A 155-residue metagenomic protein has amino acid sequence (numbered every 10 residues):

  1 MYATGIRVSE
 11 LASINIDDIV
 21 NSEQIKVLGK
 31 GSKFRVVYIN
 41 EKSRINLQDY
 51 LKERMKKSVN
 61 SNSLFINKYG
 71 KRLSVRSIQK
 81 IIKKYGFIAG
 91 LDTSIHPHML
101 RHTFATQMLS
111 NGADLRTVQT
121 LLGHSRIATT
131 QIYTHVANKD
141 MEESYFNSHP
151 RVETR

Functional and structural regions predicted by a protein language model:
A3, R76, K84, R101-S125: C-terminal catalytic core of tyrosine-transesterase DNA break-rejoin enzymes
T4, V8-S9, S13-D49: Conserved tyrosine-mediated DNA breakage-rejoining catalytic core shared by Y-recombinases
L11, I39, L47, I82 (+3 more regions): Hydrophobic packing within well-folded, soluble alpha/beta domains
I19-N21, S74, D92-S94, A113-T134 (+2 more regions): Short, polar N-cap/turn motifs at the start of nucleic acid-interacting alpha helices
K26, L64, S94, M99 (+1 more regions): Conserved beta-strand positions that form and line the central face of beta-propeller blades
L28, N40, I66-N67, T134: Residue-level detector of conserved, well-ordered beta-strand and adjacent loop positions that form binding/recognition
E41-D92: Active-site/catalytic core of tyrosine-dependent DNA strand-transfer enzymes
P150-R155: C-terminal secondary-structure termini that scaffold catalytic or DNA-interacting sites
